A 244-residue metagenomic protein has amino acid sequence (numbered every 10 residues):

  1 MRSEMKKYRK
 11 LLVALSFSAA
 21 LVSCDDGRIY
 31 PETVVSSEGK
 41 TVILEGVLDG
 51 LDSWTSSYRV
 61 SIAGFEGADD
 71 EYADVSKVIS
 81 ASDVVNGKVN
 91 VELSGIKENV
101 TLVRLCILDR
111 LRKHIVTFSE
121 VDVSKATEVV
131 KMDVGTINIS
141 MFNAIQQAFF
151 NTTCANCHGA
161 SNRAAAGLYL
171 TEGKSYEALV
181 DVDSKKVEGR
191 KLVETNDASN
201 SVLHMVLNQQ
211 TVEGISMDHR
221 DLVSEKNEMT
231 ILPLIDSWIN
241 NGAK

Functional and structural regions predicted by a protein language model:
M1-S23: Sec-dependent bacterial lipoprotein signal peptides
C24-L48, D52-V91, I96-K244: Aromatic- and Gly/Pro-enriched helix-to-coil junctions and flexible linker segments
